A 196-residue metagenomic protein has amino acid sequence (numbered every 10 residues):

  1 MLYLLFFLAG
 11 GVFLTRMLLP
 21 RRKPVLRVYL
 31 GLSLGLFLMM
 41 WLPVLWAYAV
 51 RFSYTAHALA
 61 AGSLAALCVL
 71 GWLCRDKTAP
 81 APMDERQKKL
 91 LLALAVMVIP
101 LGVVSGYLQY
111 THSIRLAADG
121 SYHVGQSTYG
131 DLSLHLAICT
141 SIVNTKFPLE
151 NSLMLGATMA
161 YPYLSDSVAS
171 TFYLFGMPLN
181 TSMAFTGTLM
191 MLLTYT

Functional and structural regions predicted by a protein language model:
M1-G10, M97-G102, S133: Alpha-helical transmembrane segments at the extracellular/periplasmic loop-to-helix junctions of multi-pass membrane
M1-L91: Membrane-embedded, hydrophobic transmembrane alpha-helices
Q87-Y107: Internal/C-terminal transmembrane anchor helices
G102-T196: Active-site lumenal/periplasmic loops and adjacent helix-entry segments of GT-C-fold, multi-pass membrane
